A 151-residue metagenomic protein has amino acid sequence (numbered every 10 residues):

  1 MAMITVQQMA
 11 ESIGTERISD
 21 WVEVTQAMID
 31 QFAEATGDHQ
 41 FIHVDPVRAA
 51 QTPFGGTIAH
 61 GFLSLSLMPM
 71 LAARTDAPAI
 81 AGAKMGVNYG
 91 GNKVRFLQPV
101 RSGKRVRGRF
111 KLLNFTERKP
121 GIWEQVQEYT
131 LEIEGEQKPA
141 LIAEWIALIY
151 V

Functional and structural regions predicted by a protein language model:
M1-S12, F96-V151: HotDog/MaoC-like acyl-thioester-processing domains
A2-Y89: Hot-dog-fold acyl-thioester-processing enzymes
